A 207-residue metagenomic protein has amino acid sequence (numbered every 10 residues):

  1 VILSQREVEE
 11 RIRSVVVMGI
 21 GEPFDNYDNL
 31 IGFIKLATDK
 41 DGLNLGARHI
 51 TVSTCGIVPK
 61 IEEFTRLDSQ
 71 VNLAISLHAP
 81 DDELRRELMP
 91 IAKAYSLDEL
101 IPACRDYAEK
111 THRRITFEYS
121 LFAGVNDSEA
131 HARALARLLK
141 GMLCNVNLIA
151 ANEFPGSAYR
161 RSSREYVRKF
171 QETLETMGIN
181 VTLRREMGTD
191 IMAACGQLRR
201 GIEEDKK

Functional and structural regions predicted by a protein language model:
I2-M177: Conserved AdoMet/S-adenosylmethionine-binding subsite of the radical SAM
V15-V17, R184, M192: Short glycine- and Lys/Arg-enriched binding-loop motifs that mark or flank ligand-binding interfaces
L148, L183-R185: A structural preference for short, hydrophobic beta-strand core positions in alpha/beta folds
T176, E186-K207: Radical SAM enzyme core and accessory elements
N180: C-terminal interaction modules of eukaryotic adaptor/scaffold proteins
